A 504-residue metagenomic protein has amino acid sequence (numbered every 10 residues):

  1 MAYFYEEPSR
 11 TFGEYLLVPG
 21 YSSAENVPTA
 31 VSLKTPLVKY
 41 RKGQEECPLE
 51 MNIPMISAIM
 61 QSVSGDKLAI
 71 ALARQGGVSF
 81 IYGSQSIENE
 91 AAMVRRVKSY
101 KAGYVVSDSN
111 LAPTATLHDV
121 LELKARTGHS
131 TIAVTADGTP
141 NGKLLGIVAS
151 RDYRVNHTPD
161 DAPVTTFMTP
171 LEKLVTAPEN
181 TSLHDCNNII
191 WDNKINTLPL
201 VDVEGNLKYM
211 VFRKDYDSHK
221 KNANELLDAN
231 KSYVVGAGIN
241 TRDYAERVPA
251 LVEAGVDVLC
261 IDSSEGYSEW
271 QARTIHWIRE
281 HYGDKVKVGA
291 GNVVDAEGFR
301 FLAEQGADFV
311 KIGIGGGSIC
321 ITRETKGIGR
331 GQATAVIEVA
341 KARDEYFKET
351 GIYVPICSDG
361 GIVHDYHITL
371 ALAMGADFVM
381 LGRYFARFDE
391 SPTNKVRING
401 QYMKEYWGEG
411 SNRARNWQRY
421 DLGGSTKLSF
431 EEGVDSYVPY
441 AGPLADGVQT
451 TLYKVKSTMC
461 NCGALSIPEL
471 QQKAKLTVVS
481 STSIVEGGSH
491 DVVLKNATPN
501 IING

Functional and structural regions predicted by a protein language model:
M1-Y21, S109-L111, A177-P178, H184-N188 (+2 more regions): Alpha/beta catalytic cores of nucleotide-metabolism and tRNA/nucleoside-modifying enzymes
T29-M51, A58-M60, N89-H129, V134-D137 (+5 more regions): Bateman/CBS regulatory modules and CBS-like beta-alpha motifs in cytosolic regions of diverse proteins
Q44-P48, A73, K98, L121-A125 (+8 more regions): Surface-exposed amphipathic alpha-helices with a cationic face
P48-S57, G103-D108, D228-A237, R279-V294 (+2 more regions): Short beta-strand/loop segments at the ligand-binding rim of alpha/beta enzyme cores
K67-I70, Y244-A254, V288, V294-I312 (+1 more regions): Catalytic cores of alpha/beta
R74-N89, V256-S268, D308-K326, I362-K395: Glycine-rich phosphate-binding active-site loops on the catalytic face of alpha/beta enzymes
F80-Q85, N110-L111, T131-T135, T176-A177 (+6 more regions): Catalytic beta/alpha-barrel core
Q85-R95, N141, N156-D161, N206-L226 (+5 more regions): Active-site-adjacent beta->alpha loops and helix N-cap segments on the catalytic face of soluble alpha/beta enzymes
